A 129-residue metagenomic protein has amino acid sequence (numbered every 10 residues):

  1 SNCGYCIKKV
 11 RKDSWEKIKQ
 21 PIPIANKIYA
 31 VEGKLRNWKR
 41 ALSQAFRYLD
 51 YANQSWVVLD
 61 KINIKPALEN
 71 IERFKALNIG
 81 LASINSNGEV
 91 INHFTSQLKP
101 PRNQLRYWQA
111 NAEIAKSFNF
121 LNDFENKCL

Functional and structural regions predicted by a protein language model:
S1-N2: Short amphipathic alpha-helical interaction segments
Y5, K9, I18, A25-L35 (+1 more regions): Conserved catalytic cores of phosphodiester-cleaving nucleases, focusing on short active-site segments
K9-K12, R40: A short, well-structured beta->alpha microelement
S14-Q20, A76-L129: Non-catalytic C-terminal interaction segments of nucleic acid-processing enzymes
P21-P23, R47: Short, conserved, surface-exposed binding loops centered on an aromatic residue
Y29, R40, R106-A110: Nucleic-acid-binding surface
K34-W38, A52-E89: Nucleic-acid nuclease catalytic cores
L42-Y48: Histidine-anchored nucleotide/phosphate-binding helix
